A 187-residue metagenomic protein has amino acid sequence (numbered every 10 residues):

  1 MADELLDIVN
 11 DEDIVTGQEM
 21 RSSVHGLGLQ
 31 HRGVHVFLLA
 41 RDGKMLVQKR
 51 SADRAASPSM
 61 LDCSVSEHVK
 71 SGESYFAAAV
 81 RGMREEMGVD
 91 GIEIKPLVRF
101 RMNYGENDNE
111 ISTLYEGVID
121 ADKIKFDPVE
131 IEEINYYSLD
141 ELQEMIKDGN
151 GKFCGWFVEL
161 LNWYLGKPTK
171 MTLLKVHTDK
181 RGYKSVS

Functional and structural regions predicted by a protein language model:
M1-H35, R41: Acidic, metal-coordinating catalytic segment for phosphate/diphosphate chemistry, firing primarily on the Nudix
L6, K44-M45, I134-N135: A residue-level structural signature of the nucleotidyltransferase/glycosyltransferase Rossmann-like core
S22, S59, V98-F100, E106-S187: Nudix hydrolase/Nudix homology domain
S23-V34, A40-R81: Conserved Nudix-box catalytic region and its N-terminal flanking loop in Nudix hydrolases and closely related
V36, S64-V65, P96, T113-G117: A structural signal for short, well-ordered beta-strand segments
E86: Short alpha-helical functional segments enriched in proximate histidine and acidic residues
D90-V98: A short coil-to-beta-strand element that immediately follows conserved catalytic motifs
